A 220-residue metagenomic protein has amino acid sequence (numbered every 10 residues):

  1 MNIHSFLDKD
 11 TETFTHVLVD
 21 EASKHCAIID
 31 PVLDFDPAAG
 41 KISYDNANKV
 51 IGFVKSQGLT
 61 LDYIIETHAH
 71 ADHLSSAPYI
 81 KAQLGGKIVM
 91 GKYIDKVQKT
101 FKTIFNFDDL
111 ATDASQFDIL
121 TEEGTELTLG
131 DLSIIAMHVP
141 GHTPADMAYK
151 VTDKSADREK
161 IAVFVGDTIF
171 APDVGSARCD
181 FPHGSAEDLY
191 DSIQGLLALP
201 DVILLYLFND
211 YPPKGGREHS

Functional and structural regions predicted by a protein language model:
M1-Q57: Zn-dependent metallo-beta-lactamase
N2, F14, F117, E123-T125 (+1 more regions): Residue-level marker for the onset of beta-strands and adjacent loop->beta junctions in well-ordered domains
H4, A27, I65, V89 (+3 more regions): Hydrophobic/aromatic beta-strand patches that form the interior of the parallel beta-sheet core in alpha/beta enzyme
S5-K9, L110-A111, Q116-I119, H138-H142: Short Gly/Pro-enriched turn/cap motifs at secondary-structure boundaries
T11-F14, G130, T143: Short, basic and Ser/Thr-rich N-terminal targeting/leader segments
L18, T67, V139: Conserved S/T- and glycine-rich ATP-binding loop of Class I adenylate-forming
K24, P31-P37, E126, S133-S220: Metallo-beta-lactamase
L33-S133, D153-I161: Active-site HxH/HxHxD metal-binding segment of metal-dependent hydrolases
